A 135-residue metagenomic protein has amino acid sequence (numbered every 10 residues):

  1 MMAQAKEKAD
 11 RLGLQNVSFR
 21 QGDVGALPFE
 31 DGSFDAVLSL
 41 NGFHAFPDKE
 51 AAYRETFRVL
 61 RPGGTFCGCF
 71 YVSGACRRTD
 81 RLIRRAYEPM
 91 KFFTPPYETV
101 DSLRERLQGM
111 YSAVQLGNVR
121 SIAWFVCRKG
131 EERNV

Functional and structural regions predicted by a protein language model:
M1-A26: Class I SAM-dependent methyltransferase SAM/SAH-binding core
R20, L38-S39, C67: Conserved Rossmann-like nucleotide-binding pocket used by diverse enzymes that bind dinucleotide cofactors
G25-V37: A short acidic, Gly/Pro-enriched loop at the edge of an enzyme's catalytic core that lines a small-molecule cofactor
A36-D48: A short SAM/SAH-binding and catalytic strip from SAM-dependent methyltransferases
P47, R61, Q108: Short conserved AdoMet
E50-P62: A short glycine-rich, Lys/Arg-flanked "PGG" loop and its adjoining helix->strand segment in the class I
C67-F125: C-terminal alpha-helical "lid/dimerization" subdomain adjacent to the S-adenosyl-L-methionine
F125-V135: C-terminal lobe and adjacent flexible extensions of AdoMet/dcAdoMet transferase-like proteins
